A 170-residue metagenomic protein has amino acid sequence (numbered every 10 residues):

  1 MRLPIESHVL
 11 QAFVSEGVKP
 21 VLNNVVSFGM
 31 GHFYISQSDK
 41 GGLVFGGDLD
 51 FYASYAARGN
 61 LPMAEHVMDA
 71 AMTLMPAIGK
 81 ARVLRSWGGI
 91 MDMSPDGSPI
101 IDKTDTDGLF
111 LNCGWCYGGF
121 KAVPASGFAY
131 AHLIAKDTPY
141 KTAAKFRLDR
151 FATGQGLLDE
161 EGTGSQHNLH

Functional and structural regions predicted by a protein language model:
M1-N23: Central helical "cap/lid" subdomain
R2, A53-A56, C116: Generic anion/oxyanion-binding catalytic loop in active/binding sites
F13-S15, I35, N112: Short beta-strand element of the conserved SAM-dependent methyltransferase core
G17-D107: Active-site lid/adjacent beta-loop-alpha segment flanking the redox-cofactor pocket in flavoenzymes
M30, M72-H170: C-terminal catalytic lobe of FAD-dependent flavoproteins
